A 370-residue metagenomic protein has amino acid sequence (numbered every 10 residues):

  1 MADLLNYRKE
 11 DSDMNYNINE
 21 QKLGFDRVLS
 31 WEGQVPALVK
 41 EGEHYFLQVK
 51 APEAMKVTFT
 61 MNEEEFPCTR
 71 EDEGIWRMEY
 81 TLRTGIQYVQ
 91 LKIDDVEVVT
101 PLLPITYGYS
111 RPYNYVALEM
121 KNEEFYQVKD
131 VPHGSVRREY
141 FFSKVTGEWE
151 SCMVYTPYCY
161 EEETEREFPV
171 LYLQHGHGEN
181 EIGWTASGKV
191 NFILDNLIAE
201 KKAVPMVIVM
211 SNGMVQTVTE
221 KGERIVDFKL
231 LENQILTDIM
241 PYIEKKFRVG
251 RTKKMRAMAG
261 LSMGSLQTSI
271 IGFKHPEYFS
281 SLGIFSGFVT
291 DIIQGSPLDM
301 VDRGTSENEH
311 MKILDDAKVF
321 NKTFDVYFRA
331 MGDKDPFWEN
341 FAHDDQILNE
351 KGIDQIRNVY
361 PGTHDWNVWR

Functional and structural regions predicted by a protein language model:
L4-F66, R70-R370: Non-catalytic cap/lid and distal C-terminal segments of serine-dependent acyl enzymes
